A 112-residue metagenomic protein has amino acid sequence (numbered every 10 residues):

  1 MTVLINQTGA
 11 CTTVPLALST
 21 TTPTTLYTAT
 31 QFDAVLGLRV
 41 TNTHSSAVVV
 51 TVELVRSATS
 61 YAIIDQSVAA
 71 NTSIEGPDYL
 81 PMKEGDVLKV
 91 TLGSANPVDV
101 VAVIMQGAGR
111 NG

Functional and structural regions predicted by a protein language model:
M1-D33, G37, L92-G112: C-terminal interaction-tip segments
V40-S45, G93: Short solvent-exposed strand-capping/beta-turn motif centered on an Asx-Ser/Thr pair
S45-Q66: Short, surface-exposed beta-strand/strand-loop-strand elements in extracellular ectodomains
S67-N71, Q106-G107: A short, sequence-level motif marking secondary-structure junctions
N71-G85: Beta-sandwich interaction modules
D86-L92: Cysteine-clustered segments with highest specificity for TGF-beta superfamily mature ligands
